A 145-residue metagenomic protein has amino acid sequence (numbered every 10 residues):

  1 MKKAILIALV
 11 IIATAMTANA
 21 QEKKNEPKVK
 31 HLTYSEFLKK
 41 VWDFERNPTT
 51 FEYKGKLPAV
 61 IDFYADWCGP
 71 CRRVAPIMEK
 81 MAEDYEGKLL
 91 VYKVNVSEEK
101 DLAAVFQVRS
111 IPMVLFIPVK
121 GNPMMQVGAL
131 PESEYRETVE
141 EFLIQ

Functional and structural regions predicted by a protein language model:
M1-L38, Q145: N-terminal targeting signals for export/organelle localization
L32-P58: A short beta-strand-turn-helix
W42, G69, R73, E83-E86 (+2 more regions): Sec-exported extracytoplasmic/periplasmic mature domains
K54-P58, R73-V94: Conserved helix-turn-beta segment immediately C-terminal to the redox Cys motif in thioredoxin-like folds
K56-A59, F63-W67, S110: Short pre-active-site segment immediately N-terminal to redox-active cysteine/selenocysteine motifs in thiol-based
F63-I77: Conserved redox-active cysteine motifs that mediate thiol-disulfide chemistry, especially di-cysteine Cys-X(1-2)-Cys
M81, L89-V108, P131, R136: Structural microenvironment flanking redox-active thiols in thiol-disulfide oxidoreductases
S110, L115-Q145: Non-catalytic, surface beta->alpha helical segment in thiol-disulfide oxidoreductase systems
